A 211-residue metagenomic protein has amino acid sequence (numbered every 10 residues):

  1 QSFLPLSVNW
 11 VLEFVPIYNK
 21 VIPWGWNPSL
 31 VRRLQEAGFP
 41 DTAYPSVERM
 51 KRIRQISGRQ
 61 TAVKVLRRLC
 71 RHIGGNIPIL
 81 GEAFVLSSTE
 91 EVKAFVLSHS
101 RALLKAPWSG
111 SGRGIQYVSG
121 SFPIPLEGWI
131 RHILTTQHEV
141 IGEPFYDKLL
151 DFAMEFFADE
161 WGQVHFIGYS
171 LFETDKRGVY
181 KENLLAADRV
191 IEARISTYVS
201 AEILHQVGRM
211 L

Functional and structural regions predicted by a protein language model:
Q1-S98, G110: Conserved N-proximal alpha/beta basic substrate-recognition cap immediately N-terminal to, or forming the N-lobe
N9-V11, E91-V92, E139-P144, E155: Catalytic micro-motifs at enzyme active sites that drive phosphoryl/nucleotidyl and oxygen chemistry
I22-G25, L103-K105, I141, H165-G168: A structural signal for short, well-ordered beta-strand segments and their strand-loop junctions that often border
P28-S29, T89-E91, P107-S111, Y146-K148 (+2 more regions): Short acidic/polar capping segments at secondary-structure boundaries
I73-G81, L103, S119-K148, M210: Conserved ATP-binding module of the ATP-grasp superfamily
I79-V85, R101-E127, A153, K176-I195: Glycine-rich phosphate-binding loop of ATP-grasp-fold ATP-dependent ligases
S109-G110, Q116, E143-D151, E155-F156 (+1 more regions): Extended catalytic-interface subdomain
F156-L211: ATP-dependent carboxylate/phosphate-activation module, predominantly the ATP-grasp catalytic core and closely related
